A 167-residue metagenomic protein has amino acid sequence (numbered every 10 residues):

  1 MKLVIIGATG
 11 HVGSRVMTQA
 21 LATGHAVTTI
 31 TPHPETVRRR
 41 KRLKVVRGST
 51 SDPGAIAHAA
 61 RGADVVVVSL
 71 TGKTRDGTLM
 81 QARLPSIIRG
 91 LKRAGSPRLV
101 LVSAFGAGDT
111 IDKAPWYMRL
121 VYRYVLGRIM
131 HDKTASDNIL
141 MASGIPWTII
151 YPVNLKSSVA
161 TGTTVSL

Functional and structural regions predicted by a protein language model:
L3-T23: N-terminal Rossmann NAD(P)H-binding glycine-rich loop of SDR-like oxidoreductase domains
V4, T28, T148: Conserved beta-strand positions in the Rossmann-like core of class I SAM-dependent methyltransferases
I30-E35, S49-T50: N-terminal Rossmann-fold cofactor-binding loop
E35-R42, H58, S157-S158: Short loop/helix-cap segments at secondary-structure boundaries that form the rim of catalytic
K44-D64: Conserved Rossmann-fold cofactor-binding substructure of NAD(P)-dependent oxidoreductases
K73-L99, H131-A135: NAD(P)-cofactor binding segment of oxidoreductase domains
K113-I129: Alpha-helical membrane-targeting segments
N138-S158: Conserved beta-loop-beta element that borders a ligand/cofactor-binding pocket
